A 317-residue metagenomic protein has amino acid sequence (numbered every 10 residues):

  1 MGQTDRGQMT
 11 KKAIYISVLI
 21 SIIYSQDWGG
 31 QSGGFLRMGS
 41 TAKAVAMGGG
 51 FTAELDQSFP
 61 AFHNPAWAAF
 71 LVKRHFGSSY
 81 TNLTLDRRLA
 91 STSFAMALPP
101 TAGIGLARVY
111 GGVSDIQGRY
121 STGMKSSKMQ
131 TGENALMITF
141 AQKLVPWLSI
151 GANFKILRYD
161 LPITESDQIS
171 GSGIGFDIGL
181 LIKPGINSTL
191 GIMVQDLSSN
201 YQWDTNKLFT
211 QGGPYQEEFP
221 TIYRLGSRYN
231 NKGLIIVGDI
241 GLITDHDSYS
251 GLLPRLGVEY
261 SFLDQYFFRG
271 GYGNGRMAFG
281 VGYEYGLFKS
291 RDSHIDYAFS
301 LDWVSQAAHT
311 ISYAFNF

Functional and structural regions predicted by a protein language model:
Q3-Q8, I23: Short, Lys/Arg-enriched N-terminal segments with co-localized hydrophobic residues within the first ~10-30 amino acids
R6-A13, P146: Positively charged n-region of N-terminal signal peptides that target proteins for export
T10-K11, H63, Q195, L263: Residue-level micro-sites within transmembrane alpha helices that shape and flank functional polar/acidic positions
K12-I22: Sec-dependent N-terminal signal peptides
Q26-E54, K73-F76, T81, R88-F317: Outer-membrane beta-barrel porins/channels
F59-F70: N-terminal periplasmic accessory domains that precede and gate Gram-negative outer-membrane beta-barrel machines
